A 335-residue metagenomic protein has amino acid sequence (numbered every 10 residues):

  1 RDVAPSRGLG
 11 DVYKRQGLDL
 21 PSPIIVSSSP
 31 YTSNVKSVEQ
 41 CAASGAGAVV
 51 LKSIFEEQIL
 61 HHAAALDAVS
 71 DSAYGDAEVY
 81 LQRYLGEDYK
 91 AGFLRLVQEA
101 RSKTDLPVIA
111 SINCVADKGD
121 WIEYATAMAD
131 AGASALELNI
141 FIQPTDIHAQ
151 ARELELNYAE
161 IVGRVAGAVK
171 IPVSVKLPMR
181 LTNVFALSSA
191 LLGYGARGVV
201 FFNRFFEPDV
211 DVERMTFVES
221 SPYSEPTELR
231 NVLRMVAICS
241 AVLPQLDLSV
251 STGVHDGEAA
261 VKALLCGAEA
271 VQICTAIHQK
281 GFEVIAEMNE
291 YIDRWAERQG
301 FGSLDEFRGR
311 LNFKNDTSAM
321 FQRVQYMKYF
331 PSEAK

Functional and structural regions predicted by a protein language model:
R1-Y13: Single conserved hydrophobic/aromatic residue that forms the stacking wall/gate of nucleotide- or nucleobase-binding
S6, S224-Q245, G257-K335: Alpha/beta catalytic cores of nucleotide-metabolism and tRNA/nucleoside-modifying enzymes
D11-K14, N34-A100: Glycine-rich, positively charged N-terminal anion/phosphate-binding segment
Y13, G86-F93, W121, Y158 (+5 more regions): Generic structural signal for well-ordered, non-membrane alpha-helical segments in soluble metabolic enzymes
L18-I25, Y80-R83, P172-V173: Short, basic, glycine/proline-bearing loop/turn elements
S28-T32: Glycine-rich phosphate/pyrophosphate-binding beta-alpha loops
V35-I54, H61, Q98, S102-K103 (+4 more regions): Alpha/beta enzyme core
Y84-V97, A168-T182, V236-L243, E306-V324: Electropositive, surface-exposed helix/loop patches at the edges of structured domains that serve as adaptable
